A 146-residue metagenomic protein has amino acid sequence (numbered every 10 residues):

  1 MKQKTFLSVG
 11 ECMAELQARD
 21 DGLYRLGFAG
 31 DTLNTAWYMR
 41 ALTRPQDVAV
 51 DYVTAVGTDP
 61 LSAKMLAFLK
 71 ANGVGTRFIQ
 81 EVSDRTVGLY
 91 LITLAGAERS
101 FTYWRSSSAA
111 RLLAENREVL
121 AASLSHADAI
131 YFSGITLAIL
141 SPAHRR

Functional and structural regions predicted by a protein language model:
M1-A71, E115: Glycine-rich phosphate/adenosyl-contacting loop at the front of the ribokinase-like
D47-I135, I139: Conserved N-terminal subdomain of the carbohydrate kinase-like
R117, A143-R146: Charged helix-capping and loop-helix junction motifs
